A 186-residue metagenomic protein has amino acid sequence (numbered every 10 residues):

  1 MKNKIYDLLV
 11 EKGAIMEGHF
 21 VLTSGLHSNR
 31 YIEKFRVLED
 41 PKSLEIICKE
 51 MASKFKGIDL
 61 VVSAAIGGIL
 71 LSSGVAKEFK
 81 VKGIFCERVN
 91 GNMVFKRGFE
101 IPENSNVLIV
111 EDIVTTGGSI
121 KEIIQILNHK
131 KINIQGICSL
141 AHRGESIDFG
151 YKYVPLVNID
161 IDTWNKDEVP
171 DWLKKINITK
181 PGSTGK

Functional and structural regions predicted by a protein language model:
M1-G57, G185-K186: Active-site-facing substrate-recognition patch
K2-L8, I124-K186: PRPP-dependent phosphoribosyltransferase catalytic core
E39, G67, T115, I161: Glycine-/small-residue-rich active-site loops that bind phosphorylated ligands and cofactors
M51-G57, V75, F99, L127 (+1 more regions): Alpha-helix C-terminal capping segments
I58-A65: Short glycine-rich phosphate-binding loop at a beta-alpha junction
V62, I84, L108, Q135-C138 (+1 more regions): Hydrophobic/aromatic beta-strand patches that form the interior of the parallel beta-sheet core in alpha/beta enzyme
I66, L71-L108, T116-G118: Short, glycine/charge-rich flexible loops or terminal/linker lids adjacent to PRPP-binding catalytic cores
G98-C138, H142: A contiguous pocket-lining binding segment that forms or flanks enzyme active sites
